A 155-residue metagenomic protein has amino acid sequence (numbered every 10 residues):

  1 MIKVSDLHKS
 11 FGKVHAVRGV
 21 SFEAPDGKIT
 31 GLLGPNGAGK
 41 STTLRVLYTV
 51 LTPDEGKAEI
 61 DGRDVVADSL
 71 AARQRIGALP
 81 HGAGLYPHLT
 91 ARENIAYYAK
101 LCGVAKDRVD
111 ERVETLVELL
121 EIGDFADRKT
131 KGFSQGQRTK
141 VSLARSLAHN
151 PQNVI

Functional and structural regions predicted by a protein language model:
A24, G56-A67, A72: Conserved ABC transporter NBD signature motif
P35-G39: Walker A (P-loop) phosphate-binding loop of ABC-type ATPase nucleotide-binding domains
A96, K100, D107-F125: Conserved ABC ATPase "signature" region
L143: Hydrophobic anchor residue at the start of the ABC signature
N150: Conserved catalytic motifs of ABC-family nucleotide-binding domains
